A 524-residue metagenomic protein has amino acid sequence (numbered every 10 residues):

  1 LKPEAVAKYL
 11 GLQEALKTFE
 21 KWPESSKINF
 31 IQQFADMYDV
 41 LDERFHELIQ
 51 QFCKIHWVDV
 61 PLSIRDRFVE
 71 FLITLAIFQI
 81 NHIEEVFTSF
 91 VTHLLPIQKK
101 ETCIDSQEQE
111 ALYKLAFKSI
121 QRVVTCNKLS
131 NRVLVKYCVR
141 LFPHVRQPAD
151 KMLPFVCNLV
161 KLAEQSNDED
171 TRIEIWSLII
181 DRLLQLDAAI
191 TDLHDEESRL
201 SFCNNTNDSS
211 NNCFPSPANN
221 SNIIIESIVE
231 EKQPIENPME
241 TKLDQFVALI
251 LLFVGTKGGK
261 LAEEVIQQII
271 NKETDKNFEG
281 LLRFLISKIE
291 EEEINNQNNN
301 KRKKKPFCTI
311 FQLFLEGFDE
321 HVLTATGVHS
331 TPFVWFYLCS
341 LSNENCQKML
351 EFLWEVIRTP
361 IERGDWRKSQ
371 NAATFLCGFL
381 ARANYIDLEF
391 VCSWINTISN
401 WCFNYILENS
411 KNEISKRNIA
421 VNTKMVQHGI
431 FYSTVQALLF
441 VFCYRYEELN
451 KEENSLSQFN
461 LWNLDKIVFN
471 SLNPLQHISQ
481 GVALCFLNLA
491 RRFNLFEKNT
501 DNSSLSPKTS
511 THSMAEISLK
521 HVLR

Functional and structural regions predicted by a protein language model:
L1-Q50: N-terminal alpha-helical scaffolding segments that mark the starts of alpha-solenoid/helical-repeat architectures
K8, K27, R44-I49, I64-F68 (+13 more regions): Intrinsic disorder/low-complexity flexible regions in very large eukaryotic scaffold/regulatory proteins, enriched
K21-W22, I55-S63, I77-F78, Q107 (+11 more regions): Short coil/turn segments at helix-helix junctions and helix-capping linkers within large alpha-helical proteins
K27, R65, Q109, Y113 (+11 more regions): Residue-level detector of extended alpha-helical repeat arrays and alpha-solenoid scaffolds
F30, F34-Y38, F68-F78, L94-L95 (+8 more regions): Hydrophobic residues within the alpha-helices of tandem HEAT/HEAT-like
F45-F52, V86-P96, T171, I175-L184 (+4 more regions): HEAT/HEAT-like alpha-solenoid repeats
I80-E320: Alpha-helical repeat/alpha-solenoid scaffolds of the HEAT/ARM/MIF4G superfamily and closely related elongated all-alpha
V322-L323, P332-R524: Eukaryotic scaffolding regions of large macromolecular assemblies
